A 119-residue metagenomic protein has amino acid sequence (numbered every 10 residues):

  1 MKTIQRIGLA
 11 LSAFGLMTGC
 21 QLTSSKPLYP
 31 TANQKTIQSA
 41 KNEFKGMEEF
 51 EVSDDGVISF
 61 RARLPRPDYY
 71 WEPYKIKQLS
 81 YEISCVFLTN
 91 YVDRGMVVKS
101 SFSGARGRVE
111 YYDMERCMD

Functional and structural regions predicted by a protein language model:
M1-C20: Sec-dependent bacterial lipoprotein signal peptides
C20-V57: N-proximal, solvent-exposed amphipathic alpha-helical segments enriched in charged/polar residues
Q21, S84-V86, R116-M118: Sequence contexts marking disulfide-bonded cysteines in secreted/extracellular proteins
N33-G46, W71-P73, A105-V109, R116-M118: Exposed, flexible binding/inhibitory loops of compact, secreted disulfide-stabilized domains
I37-Q38, Y70-D93: Short, non-transmembrane amphipathic alpha-helical segments
G56-P65: Short, aliphatic-rich beta-strand segments
C85-Y112: A short amphipathic beta-strand at an alpha->beta junction
